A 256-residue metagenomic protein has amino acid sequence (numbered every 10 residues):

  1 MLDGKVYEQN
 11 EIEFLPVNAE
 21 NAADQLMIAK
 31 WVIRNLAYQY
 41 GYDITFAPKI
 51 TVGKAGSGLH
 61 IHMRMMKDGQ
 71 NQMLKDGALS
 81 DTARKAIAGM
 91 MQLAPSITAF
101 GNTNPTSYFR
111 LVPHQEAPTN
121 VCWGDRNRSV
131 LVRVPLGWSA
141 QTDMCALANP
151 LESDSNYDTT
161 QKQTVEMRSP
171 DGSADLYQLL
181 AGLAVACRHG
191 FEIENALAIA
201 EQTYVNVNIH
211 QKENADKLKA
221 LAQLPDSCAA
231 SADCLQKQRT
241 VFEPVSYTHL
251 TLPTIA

Functional and structural regions predicted by a protein language model:
M1-V17: Residues forming anionic-ligand binding surfaces in small-molecule and nucleic-acid pockets of primarily soluble enzymes
E13, E20-N195, E201: Active-site capping/gating regions of soluble enzymes
Q178-G182, A186-H189, S231, K237-T240 (+1 more regions): Long, low-complexity, charged/polar intrinsically disordered accessory regions
I199-Q202, K217-K219, S231, L250: Peripheral terminal and linker regions in Fe-S/redox and tRNA-modifying enzymes
K217-V241: Extended, acidic-biased charged interface segments
T248-T254: Conserved small/polar residues in nucleotide/adenosyl-binding loops
